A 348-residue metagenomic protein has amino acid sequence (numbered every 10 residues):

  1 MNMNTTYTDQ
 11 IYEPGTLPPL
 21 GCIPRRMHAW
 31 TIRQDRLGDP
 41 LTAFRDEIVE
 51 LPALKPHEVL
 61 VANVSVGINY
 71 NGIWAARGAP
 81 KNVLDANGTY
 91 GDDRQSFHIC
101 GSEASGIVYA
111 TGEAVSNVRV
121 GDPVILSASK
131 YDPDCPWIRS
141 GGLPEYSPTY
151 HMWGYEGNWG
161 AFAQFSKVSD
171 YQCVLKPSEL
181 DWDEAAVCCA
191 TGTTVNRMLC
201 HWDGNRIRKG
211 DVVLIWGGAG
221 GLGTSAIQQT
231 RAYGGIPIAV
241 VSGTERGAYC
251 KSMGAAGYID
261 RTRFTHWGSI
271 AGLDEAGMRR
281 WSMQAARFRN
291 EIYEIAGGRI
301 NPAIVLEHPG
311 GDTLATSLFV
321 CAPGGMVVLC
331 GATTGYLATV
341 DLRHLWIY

Functional and structural regions predicted by a protein language model:
E50-G67, P80-R139, P177-E179: Glycine-rich beta-strand-centered segment in the early N-terminal region that forms part of a ligand/cofactor-binding
G91-Q95, S102, K130-G217, F264-S269 (+1 more regions): NAD(P)H dinucleotide-binding glycine-rich loop of Rossmann-like/cofactor-binding domains, especially the beta1-alpha1
T194, G221-L222, D312-T313: Hydrophobic/small residue at the entry helix of a nucleotide-binding pocket
R208, C321-A322: Helix-to-beta-strand junctions that scaffold the AdoMet/dcAdoMet cofactor pocket in Class I SAM-dependent enzymes
G217-G218, P309: NAD(P)H cofactor-binding loop motif with strongest signal on the N-terminal glycine-rich segment
A219, I227: N-terminal Rossmann NAD(P)H-binding glycine-rich loop of SDR-like oxidoreductase domains
A232-D312: Adenosine-nucleotide cofactor-binding segment
P323-G331, V340-Y348: Rossmann-fold dehydrogenase core element
